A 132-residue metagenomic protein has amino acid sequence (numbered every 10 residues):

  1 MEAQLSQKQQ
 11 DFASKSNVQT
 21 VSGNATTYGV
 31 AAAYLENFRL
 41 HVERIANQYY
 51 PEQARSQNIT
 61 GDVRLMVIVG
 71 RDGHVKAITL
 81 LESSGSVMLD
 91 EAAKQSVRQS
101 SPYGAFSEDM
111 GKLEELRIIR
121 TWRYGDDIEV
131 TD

Functional and structural regions predicted by a protein language model:
M1-S22, E43-A46, G70-E82, E91-A105 (+1 more regions): Conserved "boundary/linchpin" sites in short secondary-structure elements
A25, G29-E36, S84-M88: Soluble non-cytosolic domains of exported or imported proteins
Y34-N37, H41, S96: Amphipathic alpha-helical segments that form well-ordered structural scaffolds and often line/cohere around active
Y50-R55, E108: Surface-exposed patches in mature extracellular/periplasmic domains of secreted proteins
I59-V63: Short, small/polar residue-rich loop motifs at catalytic or cofactor-binding pockets
